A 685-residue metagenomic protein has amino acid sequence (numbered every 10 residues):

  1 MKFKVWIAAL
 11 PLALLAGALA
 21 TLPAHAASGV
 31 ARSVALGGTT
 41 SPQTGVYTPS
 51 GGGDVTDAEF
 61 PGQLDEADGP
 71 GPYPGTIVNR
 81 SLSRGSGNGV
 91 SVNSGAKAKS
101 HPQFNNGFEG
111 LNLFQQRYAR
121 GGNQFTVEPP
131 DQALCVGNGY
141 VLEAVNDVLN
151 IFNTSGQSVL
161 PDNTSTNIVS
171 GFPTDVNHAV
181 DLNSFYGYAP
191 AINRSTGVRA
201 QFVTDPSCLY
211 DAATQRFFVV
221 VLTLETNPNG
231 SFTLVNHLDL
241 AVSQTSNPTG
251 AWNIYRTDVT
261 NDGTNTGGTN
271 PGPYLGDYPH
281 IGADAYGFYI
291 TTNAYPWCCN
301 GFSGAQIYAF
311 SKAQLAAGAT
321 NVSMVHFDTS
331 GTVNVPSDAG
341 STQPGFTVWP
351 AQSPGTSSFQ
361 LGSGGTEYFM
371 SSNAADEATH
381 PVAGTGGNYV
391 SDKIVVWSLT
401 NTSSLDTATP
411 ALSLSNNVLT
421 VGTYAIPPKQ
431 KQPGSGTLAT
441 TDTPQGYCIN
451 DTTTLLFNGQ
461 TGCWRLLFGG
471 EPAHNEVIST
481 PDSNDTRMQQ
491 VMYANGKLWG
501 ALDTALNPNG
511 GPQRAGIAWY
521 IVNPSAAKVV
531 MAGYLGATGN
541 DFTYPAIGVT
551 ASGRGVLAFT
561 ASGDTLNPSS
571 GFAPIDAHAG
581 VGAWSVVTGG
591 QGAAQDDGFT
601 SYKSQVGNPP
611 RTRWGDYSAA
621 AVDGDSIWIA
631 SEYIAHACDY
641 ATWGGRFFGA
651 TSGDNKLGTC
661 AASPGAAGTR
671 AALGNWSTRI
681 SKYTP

Functional and structural regions predicted by a protein language model:
M1-V5: Positively charged n-region of N-terminal signal peptides that target proteins for export
A8-A18: Bacterial N-terminal signal peptides
T21-A26: Sec/Tat signal peptide C-region and signal peptidase I cleavage site
A27-P685: C-terminal PAP-associated
